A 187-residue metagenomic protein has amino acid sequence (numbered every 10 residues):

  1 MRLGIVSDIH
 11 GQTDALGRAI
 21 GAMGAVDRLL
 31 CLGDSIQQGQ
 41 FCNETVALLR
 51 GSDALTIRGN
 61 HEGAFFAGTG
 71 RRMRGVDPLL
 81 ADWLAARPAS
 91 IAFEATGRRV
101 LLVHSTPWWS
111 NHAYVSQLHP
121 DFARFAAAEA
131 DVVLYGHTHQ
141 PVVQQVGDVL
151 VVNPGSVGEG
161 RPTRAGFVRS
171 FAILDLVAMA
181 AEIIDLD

Functional and structural regions predicted by a protein language model:
M1-G4, A92-L101, V146-V151, A178-E182: Beta-strand-turn-beta hairpins that frame and shape the catalytic cleft of phosphate-ester-processing enzymes
R2-E94: Core catalytic region of metal-dependent phosphoesterases/phosphodiesterases, especially metallo-beta-lactamase-like
H10-A15, Q37-Q40, E62-A67, W108-S110 (+2 more regions): Active-site environment of divalent metal-dependent phosphoester hydrolases
G24-A25, R50-S52, T96, A128-E129 (+2 more regions): Residue-level preference for short coil/turn positions at secondary-structure junctions
R28, L55, V100, D131-V132: Short, Asp-centered acidic motifs that coordinate Mg2+ and/or phosphate in catalytic or ligand-binding sites
G70-G75, A95-E129, E159-P162: Active-site-proximal segments of metal-dependent phosphoesterases and phosphodiesterases across multiple
S116-E182: Conserved beta-sheet core of the metallophosphoesterase superfamily
